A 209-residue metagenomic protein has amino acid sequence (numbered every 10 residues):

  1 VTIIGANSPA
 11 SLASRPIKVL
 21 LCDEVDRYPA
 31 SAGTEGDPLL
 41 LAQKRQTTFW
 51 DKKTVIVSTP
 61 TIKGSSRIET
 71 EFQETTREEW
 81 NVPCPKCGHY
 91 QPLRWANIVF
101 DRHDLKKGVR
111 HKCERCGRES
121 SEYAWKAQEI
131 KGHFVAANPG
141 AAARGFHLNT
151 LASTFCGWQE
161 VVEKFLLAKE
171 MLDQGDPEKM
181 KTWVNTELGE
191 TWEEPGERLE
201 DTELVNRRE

Functional and structural regions predicted by a protein language model:
V1-E209: Short, flexible loop motifs at catalytic/binding sites
